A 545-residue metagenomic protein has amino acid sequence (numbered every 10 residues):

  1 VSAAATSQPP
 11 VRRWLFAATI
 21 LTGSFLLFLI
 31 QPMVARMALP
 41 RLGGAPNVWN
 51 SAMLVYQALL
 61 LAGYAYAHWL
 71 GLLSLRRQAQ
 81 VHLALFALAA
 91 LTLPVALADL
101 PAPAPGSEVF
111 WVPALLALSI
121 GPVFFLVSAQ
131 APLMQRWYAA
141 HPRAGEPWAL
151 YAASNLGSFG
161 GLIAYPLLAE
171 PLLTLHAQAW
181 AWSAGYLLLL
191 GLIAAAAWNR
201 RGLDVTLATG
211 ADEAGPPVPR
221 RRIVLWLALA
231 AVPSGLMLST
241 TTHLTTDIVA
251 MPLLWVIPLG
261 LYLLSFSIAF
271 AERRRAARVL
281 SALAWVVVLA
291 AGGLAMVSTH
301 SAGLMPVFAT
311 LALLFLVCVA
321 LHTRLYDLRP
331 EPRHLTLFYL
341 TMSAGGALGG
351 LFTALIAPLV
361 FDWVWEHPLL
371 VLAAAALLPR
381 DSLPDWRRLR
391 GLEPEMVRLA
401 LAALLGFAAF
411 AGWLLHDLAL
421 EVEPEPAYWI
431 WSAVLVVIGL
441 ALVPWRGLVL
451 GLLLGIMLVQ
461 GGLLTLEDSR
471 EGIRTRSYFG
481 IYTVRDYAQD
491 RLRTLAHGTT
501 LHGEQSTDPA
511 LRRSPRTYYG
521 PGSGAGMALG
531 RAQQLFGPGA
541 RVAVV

Functional and structural regions predicted by a protein language model:
S2-V544: Alpha-helical transmembrane segments of multi-pass membrane proteins
